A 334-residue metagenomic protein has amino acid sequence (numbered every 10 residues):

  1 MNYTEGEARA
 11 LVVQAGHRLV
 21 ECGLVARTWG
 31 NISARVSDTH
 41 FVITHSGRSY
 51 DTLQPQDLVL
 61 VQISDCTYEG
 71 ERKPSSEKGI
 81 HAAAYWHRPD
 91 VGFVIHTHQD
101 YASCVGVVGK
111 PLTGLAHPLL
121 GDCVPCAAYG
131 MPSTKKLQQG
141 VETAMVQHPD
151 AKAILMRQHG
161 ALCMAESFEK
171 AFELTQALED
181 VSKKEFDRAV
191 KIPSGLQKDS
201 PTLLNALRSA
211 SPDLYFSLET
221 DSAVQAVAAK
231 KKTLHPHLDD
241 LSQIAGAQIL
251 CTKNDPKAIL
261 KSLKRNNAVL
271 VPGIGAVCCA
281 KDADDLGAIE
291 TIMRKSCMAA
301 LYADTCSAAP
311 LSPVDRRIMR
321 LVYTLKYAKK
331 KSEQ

Functional and structural regions predicted by a protein language model:
M1-Q334: Glycine-rich flexible loops
